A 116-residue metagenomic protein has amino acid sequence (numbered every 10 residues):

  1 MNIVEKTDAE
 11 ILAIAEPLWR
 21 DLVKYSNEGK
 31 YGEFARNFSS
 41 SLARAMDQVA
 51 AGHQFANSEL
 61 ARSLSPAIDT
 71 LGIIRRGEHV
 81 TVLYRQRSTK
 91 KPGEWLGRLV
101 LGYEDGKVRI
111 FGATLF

Functional and structural regions predicted by a protein language model:
M1-E28: Short, low-complexity N-terminal intrinsically disordered segments enriched in polar/charged residues
D8-L12, F38-M46: Short alpha-helical interface patches
P17, K24, R36, H53-N57: Charged/polar, solvent-exposed surface patches and flexible loops
N27-S41: Short, well-ordered alpha-helical segments enriched in acidic and aromatic residues
A43-F55: Short, charge-rich amphipathic alpha-helical segments embedded in non-transmembrane helical bundles/solenoids
G52-Y103, G112-F116: Surface-exposed, charged secondary-structure patches
